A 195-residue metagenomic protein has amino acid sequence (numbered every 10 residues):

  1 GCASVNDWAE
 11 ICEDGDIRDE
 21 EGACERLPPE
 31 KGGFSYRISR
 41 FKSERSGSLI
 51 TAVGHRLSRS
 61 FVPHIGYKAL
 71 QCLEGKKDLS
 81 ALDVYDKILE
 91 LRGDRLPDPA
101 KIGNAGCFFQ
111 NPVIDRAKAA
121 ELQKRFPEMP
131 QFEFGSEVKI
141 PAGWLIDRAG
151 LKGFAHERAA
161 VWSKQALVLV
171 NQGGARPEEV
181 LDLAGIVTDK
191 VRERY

Functional and structural regions predicted by a protein language model:
G1-D19: A gly/ser-rich beta-alpha-beta helix-loop segment of oxidoreductase catalytic cores
G15-R18, G22, A119-Q123, G185: Generic low-polarity alpha-helical segments
C24-E178, R194: Phosphate/pyrophosphate- and phosphate-bearing ligand-binding catalytic cores of soluble enzymes
L181-Y195: Conserved glycine-rich phosphate/nucleotide-binding loop and adjacent Mg2+-coordinating catalytic segment
